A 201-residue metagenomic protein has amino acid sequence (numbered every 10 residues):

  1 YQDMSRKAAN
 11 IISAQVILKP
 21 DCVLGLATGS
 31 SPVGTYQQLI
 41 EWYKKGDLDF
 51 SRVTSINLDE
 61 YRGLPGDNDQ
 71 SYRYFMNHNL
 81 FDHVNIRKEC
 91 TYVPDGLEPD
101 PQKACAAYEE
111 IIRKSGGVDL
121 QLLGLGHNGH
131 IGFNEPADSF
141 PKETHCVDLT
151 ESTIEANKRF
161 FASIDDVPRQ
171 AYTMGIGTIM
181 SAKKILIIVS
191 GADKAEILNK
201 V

Functional and structural regions predicted by a protein language model:
Y1-L24: N-terminal glycine-/serine-/threonine-rich phosphate-binding loop
L18-K44: Glycine-rich N-terminal segment of FAD-binding domains in flavoprotein oxidoreductases, spanning the beta-loop-helix
C22, S30-T35, E110-P136: A glycine-rich beta-strand to alpha-helix segment that forms a phosphate/ribose-binding loop at ligand/cofactor sites
G25-G29, N57, P94-D95, L122-L125 (+1 more regions): Short beta-strand segments
Q38-D49, Y72-Y74, P136-C146: A glycine- and small-aliphatic-rich helix-loop capping segment at beta-alpha/alpha-beta transitions that lines
L48-Q121: Ligand-binding beta-strand-loop-alpha-helix segment within the catalytic cores of soluble metabolic enzymes
N128, G132-I176: Class I SAM-dependent methyltransferase SAM-binding "motif I" and its flanking Rossmann-like core
G177, S181-V201: ATP/nucleoside-binding phosphotransfer catalytic cores, i.e., glycine-rich phosphate-binding loops
